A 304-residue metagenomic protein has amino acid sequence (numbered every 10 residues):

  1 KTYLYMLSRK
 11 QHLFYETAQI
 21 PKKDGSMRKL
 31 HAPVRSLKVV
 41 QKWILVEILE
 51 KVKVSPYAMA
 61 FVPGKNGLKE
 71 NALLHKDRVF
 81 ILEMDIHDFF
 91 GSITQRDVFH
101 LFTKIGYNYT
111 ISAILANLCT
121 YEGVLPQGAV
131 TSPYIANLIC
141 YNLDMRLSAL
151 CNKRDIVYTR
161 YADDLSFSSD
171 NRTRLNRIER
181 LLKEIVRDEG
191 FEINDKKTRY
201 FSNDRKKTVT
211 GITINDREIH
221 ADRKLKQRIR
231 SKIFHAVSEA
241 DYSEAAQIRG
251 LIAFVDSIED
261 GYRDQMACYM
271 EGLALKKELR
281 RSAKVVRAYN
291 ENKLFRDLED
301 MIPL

Functional and structural regions predicted by a protein language model:
K1-P21, M27-M84, F89-K104, N117-A129 (+2 more regions): Right-hand nucleic-acid polymerase module
E83-H87, G128, S132, R154-S169 (+1 more regions): Catalytic palm active-site di-aspartate
T110: TRNA-recognition modules of translation machinery and tRNA-sensing kinases, especially anticodon-binding
A113: A short, basic-hydrophobic beta/loop patch
A149, K153: Conserved helix-loop functional segments at active or binding sites
